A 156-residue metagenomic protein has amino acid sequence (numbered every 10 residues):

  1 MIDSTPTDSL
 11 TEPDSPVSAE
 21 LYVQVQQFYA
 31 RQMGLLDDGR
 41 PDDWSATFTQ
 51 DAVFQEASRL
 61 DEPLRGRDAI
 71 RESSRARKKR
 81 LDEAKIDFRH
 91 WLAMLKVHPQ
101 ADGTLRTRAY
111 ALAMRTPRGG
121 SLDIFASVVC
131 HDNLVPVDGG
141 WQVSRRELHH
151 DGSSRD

Functional and structural regions predicted by a protein language model:
M1-A46: Short, low-complexity N-terminal intrinsically disordered segments enriched in polar/charged residues
I2-P13, E83-D156: A beta-strand edge to alpha-helix "cap/lid" segment located at domain peripheries
E12-P16, A57, D61, R118: Short coil/turn segments at secondary-structure junctions
S18, P63-L64, I124: Flexible, glycine- and charge-enriched loops at secondary-structure boundaries
E20, S58, L122: Conserved aromatic-histidine-acidic binding/catalytic patches
M33-T49, V135-G139, S144, H149: K/E-rich alpha-helical interaction surfaces of small helical-bundle regulatory domains
D42-Y110: A solvent-exposed, acidic/Ser-Thr-rich amphipathic alpha-helical stretch
